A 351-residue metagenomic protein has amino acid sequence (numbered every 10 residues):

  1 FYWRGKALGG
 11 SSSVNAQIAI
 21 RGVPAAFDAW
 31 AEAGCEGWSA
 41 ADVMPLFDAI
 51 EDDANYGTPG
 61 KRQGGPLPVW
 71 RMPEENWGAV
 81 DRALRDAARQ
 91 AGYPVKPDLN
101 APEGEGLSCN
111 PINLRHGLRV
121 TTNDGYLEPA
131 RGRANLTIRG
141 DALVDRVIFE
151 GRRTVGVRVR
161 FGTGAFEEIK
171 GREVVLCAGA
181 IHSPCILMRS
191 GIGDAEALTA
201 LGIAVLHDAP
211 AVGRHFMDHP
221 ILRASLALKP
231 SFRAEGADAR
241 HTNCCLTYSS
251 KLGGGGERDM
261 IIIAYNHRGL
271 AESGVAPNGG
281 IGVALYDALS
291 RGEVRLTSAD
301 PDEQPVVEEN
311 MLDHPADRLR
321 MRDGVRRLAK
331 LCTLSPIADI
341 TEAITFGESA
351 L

Functional and structural regions predicted by a protein language model:
F1-D48, A204-V212, M217-L228: N-terminal glycine-rich phosphate/pyrophosphate-binding loop and immediately adjacent elements
P24-A31, F149, G292-V294, Q304-V307: Cytochrome P450 core scaffold surrounding the K-helix E-X-X-R motif and the conserved "meander" helix-loop region
A31-T154, R160, R223-A227, E235-G236 (+2 more regions): Conserved redox-cofactor binding core of oxidoreductases
L46, V147, G156-D238, A299: Glycine-rich loop(s) and the adjacent beta-strand/alpha-helix scaffold that form part
K96, T137-R139, A204-D208, I263: General small-molecule cofactor/ligand-binding pocket signal
A204-L206, H314-I340: Flavin-binding catalytic cores
H219, L289, C332-L351: Flavin (FAD/FMN) cofactor-binding core of flavoprotein oxidoreductases
I221-R326: FAD cofactor-binding and catalytic pocket of flavoenzymes
